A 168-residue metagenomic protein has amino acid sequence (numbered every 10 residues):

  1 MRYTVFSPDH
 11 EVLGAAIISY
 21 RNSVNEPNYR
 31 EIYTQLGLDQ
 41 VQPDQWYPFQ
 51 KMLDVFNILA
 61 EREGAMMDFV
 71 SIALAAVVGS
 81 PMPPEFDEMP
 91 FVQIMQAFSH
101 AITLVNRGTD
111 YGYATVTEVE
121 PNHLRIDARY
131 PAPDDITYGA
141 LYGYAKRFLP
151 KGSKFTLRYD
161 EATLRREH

Functional and structural regions predicted by a protein language model:
M1-E63: N-terminal leader/assembly segments
L38-D135: Amphipathic interaction/junction segments at domain boundaries or subunit interfaces
Q40-V41, S153-F155: Short, surface-exposed acidic
V116-V119, R147, A162: Short, surface-exposed, charged/polar-biased interaction segments
D135-G152: Short, non-transmembrane amphipathic alpha-helical segments
K154-H168: Beta-rich nucleic-acid/ligand-interaction surfaces
